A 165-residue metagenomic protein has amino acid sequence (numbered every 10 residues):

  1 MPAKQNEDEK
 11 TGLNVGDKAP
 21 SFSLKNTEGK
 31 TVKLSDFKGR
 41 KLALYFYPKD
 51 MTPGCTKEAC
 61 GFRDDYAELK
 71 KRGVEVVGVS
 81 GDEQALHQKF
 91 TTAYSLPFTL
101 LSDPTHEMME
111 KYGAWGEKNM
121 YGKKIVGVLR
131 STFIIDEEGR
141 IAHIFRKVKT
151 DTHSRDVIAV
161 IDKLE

Functional and structural regions predicted by a protein language model:
M1-E165: Chalcogenol-based redox active-site neighborhoods
